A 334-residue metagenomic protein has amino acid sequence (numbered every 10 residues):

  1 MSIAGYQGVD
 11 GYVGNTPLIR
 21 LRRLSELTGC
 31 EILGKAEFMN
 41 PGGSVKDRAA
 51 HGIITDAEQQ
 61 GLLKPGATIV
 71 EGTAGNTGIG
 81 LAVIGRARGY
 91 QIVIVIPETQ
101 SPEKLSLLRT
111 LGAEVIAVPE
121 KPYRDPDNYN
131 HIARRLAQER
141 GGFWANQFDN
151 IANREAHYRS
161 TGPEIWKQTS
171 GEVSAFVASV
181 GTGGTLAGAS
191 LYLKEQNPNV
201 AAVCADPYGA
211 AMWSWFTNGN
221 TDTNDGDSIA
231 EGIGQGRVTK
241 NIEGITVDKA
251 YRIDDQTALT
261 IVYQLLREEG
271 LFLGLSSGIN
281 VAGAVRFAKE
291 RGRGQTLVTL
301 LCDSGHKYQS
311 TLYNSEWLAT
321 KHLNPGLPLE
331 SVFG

Functional and structural regions predicted by a protein language model:
M1-G334: PLP-dependent amino-acid enzyme catalytic core
